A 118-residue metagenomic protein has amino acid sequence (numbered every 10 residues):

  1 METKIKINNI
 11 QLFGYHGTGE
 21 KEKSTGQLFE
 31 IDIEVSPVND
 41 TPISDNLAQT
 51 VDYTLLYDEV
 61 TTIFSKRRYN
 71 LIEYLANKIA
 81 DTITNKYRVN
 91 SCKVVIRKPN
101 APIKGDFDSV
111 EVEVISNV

Functional and structural regions predicted by a protein language model:
M1-V118: N-terminal, polar/charged subdomain of small-to-medium soluble alpha/beta proteins
